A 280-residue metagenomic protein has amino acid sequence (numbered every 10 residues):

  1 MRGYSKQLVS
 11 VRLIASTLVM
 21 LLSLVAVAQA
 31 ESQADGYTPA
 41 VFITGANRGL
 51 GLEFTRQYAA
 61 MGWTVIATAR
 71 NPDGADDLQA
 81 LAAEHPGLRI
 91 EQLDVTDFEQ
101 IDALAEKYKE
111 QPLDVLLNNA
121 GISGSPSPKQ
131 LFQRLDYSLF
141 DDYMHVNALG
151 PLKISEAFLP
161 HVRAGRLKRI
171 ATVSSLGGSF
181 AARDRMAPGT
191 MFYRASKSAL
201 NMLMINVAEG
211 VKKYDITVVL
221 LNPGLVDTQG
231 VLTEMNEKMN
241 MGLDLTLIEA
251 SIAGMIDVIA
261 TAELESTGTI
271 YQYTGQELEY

Functional and structural regions predicted by a protein language model:
N47: Conserved glycine-rich cofactor-binding loop
M61-D76: Conserved glycine-rich Rossmann-like NAD(P)H-binding loop of the short-chain dehydrogenase/reductase
G74, P126, A181-R183, L221-N236: Short beta-loop-alpha junction of Rossmann-like oxidoreductase domains
A82-E99: Rossmann-fold cofactor-recognition segment
T96-Q111: Conserved Rossmann-fold cofactor-binding substructure of NAD(P)-dependent oxidoreductases
I122-G124, K129-M144, R163-K213, L225: Catalytic loop of short-chain dehydrogenase/reductase
K213, L220, T233-Y280: C-terminal helical subdomain
